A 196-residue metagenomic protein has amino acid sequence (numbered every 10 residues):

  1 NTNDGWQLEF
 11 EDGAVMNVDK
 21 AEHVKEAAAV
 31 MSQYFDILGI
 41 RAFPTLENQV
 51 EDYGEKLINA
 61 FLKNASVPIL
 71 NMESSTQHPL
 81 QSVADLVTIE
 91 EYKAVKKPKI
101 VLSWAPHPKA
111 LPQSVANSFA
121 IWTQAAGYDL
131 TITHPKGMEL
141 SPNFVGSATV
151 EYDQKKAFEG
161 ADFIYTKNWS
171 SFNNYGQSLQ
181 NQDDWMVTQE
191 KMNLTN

Functional and structural regions predicted by a protein language model:
N1, E90-K167: Glycine-rich phosphate/diphosphate-binding loop of Rossmann-like nucleotide-binding domains
N1-E90: Phosphate/diphosphate ligand-binding glycine-rich loop within oxidoreductases
A14-D19, N48-Q49, P108, F144 (+1 more regions): Short, flexible loop segments at the rims of nucleotide/cofactor-binding pockets, characterized by
H23-V24, G54, A116, V150 (+1 more regions): Amphipathic coiled-coil/heptad-repeat helices and related helical stalk/stem segments that mediate oligomerization
A29, N59, I121, E190-N193: Alpha-helical segments flanking ligand/cofactor-binding loops in enzyme cores
F43-T45, P106-H107, N168-F172: Short glycine-rich anion-binding loops that position phosphate/pyrophosphate groups of nucleotides and phosphorylated
N64-A65, A126, G146, T195: Short, structured coil segments at secondary-structure junctions
F144-N196: Rossmann-like adenosine-cofactor binding region
